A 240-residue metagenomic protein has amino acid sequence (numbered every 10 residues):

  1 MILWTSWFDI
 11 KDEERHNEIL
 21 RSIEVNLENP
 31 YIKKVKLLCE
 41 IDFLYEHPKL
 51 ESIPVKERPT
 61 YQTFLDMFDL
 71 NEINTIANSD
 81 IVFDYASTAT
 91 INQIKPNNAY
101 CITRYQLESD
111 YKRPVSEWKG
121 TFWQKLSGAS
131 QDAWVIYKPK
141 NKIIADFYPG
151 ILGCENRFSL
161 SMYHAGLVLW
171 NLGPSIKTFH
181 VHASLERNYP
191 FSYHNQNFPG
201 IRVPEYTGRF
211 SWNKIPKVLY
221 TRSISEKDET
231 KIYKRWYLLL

Functional and structural regions predicted by a protein language model:
M1-D9, E13-R15, S22, F147-L240: C-terminal catalytic/acceptor-binding lobe
M1-T5, N26, K34-K36: Hydrophobic targeting segments
D12-E13, I41-E46, E108-Y111: Short, charged/polar "capping" segments at the starts of alpha-helices and the immediately preceding loops
E18-K33: Short, acidic, metal-binding catalytic loop of nucleotide-sugar glycosyltransferases
L37-A77: Active-site-proximal specificity loops/subdomain of glycosyltransferases
Y45-P48, T63, Y85-A89, Y111-R113 (+1 more regions): A short acidic (Asp/Glu
I81-L160: Conserved catalytic core of nucleotide-sugar-dependent glycosyltransferases
